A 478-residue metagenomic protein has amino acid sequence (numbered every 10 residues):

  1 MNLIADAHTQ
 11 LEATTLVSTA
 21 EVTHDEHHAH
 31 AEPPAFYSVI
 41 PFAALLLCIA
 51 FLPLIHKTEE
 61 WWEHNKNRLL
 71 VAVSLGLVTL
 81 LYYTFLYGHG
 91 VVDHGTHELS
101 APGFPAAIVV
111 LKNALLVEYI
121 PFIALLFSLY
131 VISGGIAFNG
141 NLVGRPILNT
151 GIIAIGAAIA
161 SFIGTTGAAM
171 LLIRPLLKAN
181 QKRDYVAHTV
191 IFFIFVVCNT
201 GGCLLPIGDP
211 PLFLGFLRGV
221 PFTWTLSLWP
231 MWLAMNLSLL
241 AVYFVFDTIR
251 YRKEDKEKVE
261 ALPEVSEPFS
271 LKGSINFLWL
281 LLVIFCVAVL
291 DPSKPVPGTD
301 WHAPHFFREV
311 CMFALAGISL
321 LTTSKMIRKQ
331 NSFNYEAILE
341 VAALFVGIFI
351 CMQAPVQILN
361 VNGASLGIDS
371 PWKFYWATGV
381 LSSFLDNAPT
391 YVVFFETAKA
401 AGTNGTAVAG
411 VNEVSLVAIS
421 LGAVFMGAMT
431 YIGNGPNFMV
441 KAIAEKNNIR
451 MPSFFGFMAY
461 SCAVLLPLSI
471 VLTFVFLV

Functional and structural regions predicted by a protein language model:
M1-P34, G88-V110, P295-P297, A364 (+2 more regions): Low-complexity, proline/glycine-enriched hydrophobic segments characteristic of transmembrane helices
N2, Y185, L204-L205, L214 (+2 more regions): Juxtamembrane and boundary regions of transmembrane helices in multi-pass small-molecule transporters and channels
D6-T9, L54-T58, T79-Y119, F127-G144 (+4 more regions): Transmembrane alpha-helix boundary signature
Y37-V39, N113-L125, W224-V242, D300-A314 (+2 more regions): Alpha-helical transmembrane segments
S38-I49, N65-L81, Y119-V131, A154 (+3 more regions): Hydrophobic mid-bilayer segments of alpha-helices in multi-pass membrane transport proteins, especially secondary
C48-L70, N139-N141, S270-L271, F285-F313 (+1 more regions): Flexible hinge motifs at transmembrane-helix junctions and intramembrane kinks/re-entrant loops in multi-pass membrane
V78-T84, A160, M170-Y185, T189-I191 (+3 more regions): Membrane-interfacial helix-loop connectors
L280-A400: Transmembrane helical segments that form the transport core of multi-pass membrane transport proteins
